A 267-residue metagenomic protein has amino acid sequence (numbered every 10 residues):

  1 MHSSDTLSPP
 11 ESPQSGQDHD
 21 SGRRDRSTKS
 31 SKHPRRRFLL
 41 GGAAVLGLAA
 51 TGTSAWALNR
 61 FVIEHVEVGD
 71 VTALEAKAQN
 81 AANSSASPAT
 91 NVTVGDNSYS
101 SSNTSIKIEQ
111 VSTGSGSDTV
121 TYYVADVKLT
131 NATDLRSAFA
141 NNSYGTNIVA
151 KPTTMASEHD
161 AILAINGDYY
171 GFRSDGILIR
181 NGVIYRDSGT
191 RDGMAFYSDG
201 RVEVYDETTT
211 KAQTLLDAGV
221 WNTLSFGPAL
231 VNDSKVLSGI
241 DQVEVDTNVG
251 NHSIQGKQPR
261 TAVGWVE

Functional and structural regions predicted by a protein language model:
H2-P10, D18-S30, R37-G193, R201-V204: Zymogen propeptides
Y170-N248, H252-I254: Active-site-adjacent helix-turn-beta-strand microarchitecture at beta-sheet edges that either contains or buttresses
Q258-P259: Mid-to-C-terminal functional-domain signal that highlights helix-capping/loop sites within ligand-binding modules
V263: Divalent metal-coordination and catalytic microenvironments
E267: Catalytic-pocket segment enriched in acidic/His residues
